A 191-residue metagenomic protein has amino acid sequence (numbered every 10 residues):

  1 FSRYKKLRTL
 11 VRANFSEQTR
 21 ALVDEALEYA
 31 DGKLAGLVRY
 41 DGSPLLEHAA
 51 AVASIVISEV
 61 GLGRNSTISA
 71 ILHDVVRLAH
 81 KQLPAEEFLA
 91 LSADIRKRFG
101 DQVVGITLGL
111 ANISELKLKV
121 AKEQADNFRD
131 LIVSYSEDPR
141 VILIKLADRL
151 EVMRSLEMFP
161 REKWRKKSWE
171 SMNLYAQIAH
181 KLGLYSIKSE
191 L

Functional and structural regions predicted by a protein language model:
F1-L191: Active-site helical microenvironments for divalent-metal-assisted chemistry
